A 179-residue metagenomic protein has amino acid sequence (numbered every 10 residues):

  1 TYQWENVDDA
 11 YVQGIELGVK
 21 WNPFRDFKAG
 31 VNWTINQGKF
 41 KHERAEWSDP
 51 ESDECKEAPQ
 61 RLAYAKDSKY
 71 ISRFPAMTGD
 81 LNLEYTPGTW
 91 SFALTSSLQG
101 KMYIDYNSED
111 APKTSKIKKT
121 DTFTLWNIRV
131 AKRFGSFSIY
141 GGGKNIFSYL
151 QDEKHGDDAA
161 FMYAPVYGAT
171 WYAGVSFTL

Functional and structural regions predicted by a protein language model:
T1, A65, P112-T114, Y140: A generic, residue-level signal for flexible/boundary positions that often mark functional hotspots
Y2-N107, S176-T178: Gram-negative outer-membrane beta-barrel transporters
N6-D8, S68-I71, K113-T120, F161: Short, contiguous acidic/charged loop-to-helix segments that flank catalytic cores in large enzymes
Y11-Q13, P75-G79, T122-W126, Y167-W171: Residues that define the transmembrane beta-barrel architecture of outer-membrane proteins
L17, I128-V130: Short, basic/aromatic-rich helical patch in the C-terminal catalytic core of site-specific tyrosine
T86-P87, T120, R133-F134: Structural motif
S97-D110, A131-L179: C-terminal beta-signal and adjacent terminal beta-strands/loops of Gram-negative outer-membrane beta-barrel proteins
K119-F123, V130, A164: Short amphipathic alpha-helix initiation/capping segments at coil-to-helix junctions
